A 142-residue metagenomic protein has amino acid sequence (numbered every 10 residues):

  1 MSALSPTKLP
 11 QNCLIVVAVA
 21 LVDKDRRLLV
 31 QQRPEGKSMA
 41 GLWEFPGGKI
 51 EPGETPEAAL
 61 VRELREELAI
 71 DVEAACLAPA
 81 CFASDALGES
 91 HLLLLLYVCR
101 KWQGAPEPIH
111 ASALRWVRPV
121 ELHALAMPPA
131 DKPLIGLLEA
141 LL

Functional and structural regions predicted by a protein language model:
S2-L28, K49, F82: Conserved N-terminal beta-strand and adjoining loop/helix that marks the start of the Nudix/MutT-like hydrolase domain
L14, A40, A74, E89-L94: Short connector loops at helix/strand junctions that flank enzyme active sites, especially segments positioning acidic
I15-V17, R26, L92-L95, S112: Change "...and in nucleic-acid phosphodiester-cleaving endonucleases..." to "...and in nucleic-acid processing enzymes
D23, C81-A105, R115: Active-site-adjacent beta-strand/loop module that shapes the phosphate/pyrophosphate-binding cleft
R27-E66: Conserved Nudix-box catalytic region and its N-terminal flanking loop in Nudix hydrolases and closely related
V61, R65, I70-D71, L141-L142: HhH-family (HhH-GPD) DNA N-glycosylase catalytic core used in base-excision repair
D71-C81: A short coil-to-beta-strand element that immediately follows conserved catalytic motifs
L96-V98, P106-L138: NUDIX/MutT-family hydrolases
